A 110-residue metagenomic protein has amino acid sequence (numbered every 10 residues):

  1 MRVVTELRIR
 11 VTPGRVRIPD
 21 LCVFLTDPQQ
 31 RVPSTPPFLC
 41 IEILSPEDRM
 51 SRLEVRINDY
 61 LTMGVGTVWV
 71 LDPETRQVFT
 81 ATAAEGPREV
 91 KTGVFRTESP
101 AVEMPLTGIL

Functional and structural regions predicted by a protein language model:
M1-M63, T67-L110: C-terminal interaction segment
